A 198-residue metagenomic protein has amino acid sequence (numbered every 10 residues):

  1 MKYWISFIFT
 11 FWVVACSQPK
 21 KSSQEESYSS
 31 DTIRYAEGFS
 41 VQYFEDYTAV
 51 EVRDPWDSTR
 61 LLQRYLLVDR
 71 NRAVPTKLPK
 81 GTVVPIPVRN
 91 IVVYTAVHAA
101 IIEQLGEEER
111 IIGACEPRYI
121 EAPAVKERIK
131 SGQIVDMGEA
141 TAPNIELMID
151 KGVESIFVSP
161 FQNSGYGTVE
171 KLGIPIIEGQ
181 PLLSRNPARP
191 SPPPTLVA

Functional and structural regions predicted by a protein language model:
M1-Q24: Bacterial Sec-dependent N-terminal signal peptides
W4, E103-G106, T168-E170: Short amphipathic alpha-helical segments
C16-P87: N-terminal hydrophobic or amphipathic helices and topogenic motifs
P19, H98-I102, N163-Y166, P194: Short, well-ordered alpha-helical microsegments
Q24, A122, S164-T168: Membrane-targeting and insertion segments and their boundary/processing signals
A49-E51, N90-V92, I177-E178: Soluble periplasmic/extracytoplasmic beta-strand elements of cell-envelope proteins
D57-I149, E154-F161: A short, structured surface patch at a secondary-structure boundary
Q133, N144, D150-A198: Extracytoplasmic substrate-binding proteins
